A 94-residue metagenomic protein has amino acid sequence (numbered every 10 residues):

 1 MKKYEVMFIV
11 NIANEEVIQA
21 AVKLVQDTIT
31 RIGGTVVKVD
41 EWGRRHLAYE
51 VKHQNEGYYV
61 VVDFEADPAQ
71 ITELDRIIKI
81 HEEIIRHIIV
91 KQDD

Functional and structural regions predicted by a protein language model:
M1-G57, V61, E65-D94: Long, contiguous binding/interaction regions
